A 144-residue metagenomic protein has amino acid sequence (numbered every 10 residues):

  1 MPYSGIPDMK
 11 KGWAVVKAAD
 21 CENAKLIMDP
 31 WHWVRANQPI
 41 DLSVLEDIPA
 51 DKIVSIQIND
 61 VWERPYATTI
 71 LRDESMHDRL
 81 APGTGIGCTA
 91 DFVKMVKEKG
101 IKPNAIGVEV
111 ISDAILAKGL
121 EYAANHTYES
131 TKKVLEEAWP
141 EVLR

Functional and structural regions predicted by a protein language model:
M1-S4, R79-L80: Surface-exposed cleft-lining segments at the edges of enzyme active sites
Y3-S4, H32-V34: Short, flexible loop segments at the rims of nucleotide/cofactor-binding pockets, characterized by
M9-M28, V34-R144: Histidine-acidic metal/acid-base catalytic patches
